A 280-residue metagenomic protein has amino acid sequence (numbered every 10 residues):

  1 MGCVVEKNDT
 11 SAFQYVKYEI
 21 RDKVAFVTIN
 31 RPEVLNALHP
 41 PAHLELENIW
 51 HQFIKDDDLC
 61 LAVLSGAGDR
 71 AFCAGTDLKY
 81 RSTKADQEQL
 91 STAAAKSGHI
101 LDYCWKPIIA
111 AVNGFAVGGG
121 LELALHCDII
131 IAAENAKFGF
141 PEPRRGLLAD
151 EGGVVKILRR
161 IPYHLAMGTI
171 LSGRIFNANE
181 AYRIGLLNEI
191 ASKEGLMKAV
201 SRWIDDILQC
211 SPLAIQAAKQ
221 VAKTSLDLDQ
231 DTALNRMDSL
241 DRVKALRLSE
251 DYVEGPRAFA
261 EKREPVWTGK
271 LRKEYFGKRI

Functional and structural regions predicted by a protein language model:
M1-S65, D69, G277-I280: Conserved CoA-thioester-binding segment of acyl-CoA-metabolizing enzymes
C3, T10, V34, D58 (+4 more regions): Glycine- (often His-adjacent) and acidic-residue-rich active-site loop that binds/positions the CoA thioester
V27, R31, E45-L46, L64 (+6 more regions): Terminal peptide-recognition signature
P41, E45, A199, L213 (+3 more regions): Charged catalytic carboxylate motif
D69-C73, V117, G139, A222 (+1 more regions): Short, active-site-adjacent cap segments at secondary-structure transitions
D102-I215, S249, R257, R263: Crotonase-fold acyl-CoA enzyme core
T169-I170, V221, S225, D241-R247: Helix-loop "lid/cap" segments that line or gate small-molecule binding pockets
L226, E264-I280: Short C-terminal tail/terminal secondary-structure segment of NAD(P)H-dependent dehydrogenase/reductase domains
